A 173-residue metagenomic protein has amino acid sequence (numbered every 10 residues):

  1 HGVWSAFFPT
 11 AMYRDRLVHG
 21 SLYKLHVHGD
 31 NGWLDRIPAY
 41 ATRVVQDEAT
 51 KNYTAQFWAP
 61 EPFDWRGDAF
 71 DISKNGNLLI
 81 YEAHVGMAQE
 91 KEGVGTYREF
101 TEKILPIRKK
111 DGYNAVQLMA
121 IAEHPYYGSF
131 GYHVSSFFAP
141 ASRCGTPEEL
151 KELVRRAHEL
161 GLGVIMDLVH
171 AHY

Functional and structural regions predicted by a protein language model:
V3-E82, M87-E92, E99: The feature marks proteins involved in alpha-glucan
A39-E48, G128-P140, H172-Y173: Aromatic- and acidic-residue-enriched segments that line the glycan-binding/catalytic groove of carbohydrate-active
L79-A83, V116-L118, V164-M166: Hydrophobic faces of well-ordered beta-strands that scaffold small-molecule active sites in alpha/beta enzyme cores
G86, A120-E123, V169-Y173: Active-site beta-loop-alpha junctions enriched in small/polar residues
G93-K110: Short, acidic/polar
F100-T101, T146, L150, H170: Aromatic/hydrophobic pocket-lining residues that form the small-molecule binding cavity in soluble enzyme cores
P106-E152: Aromatic-lined carbohydrate-binding/catalytic grooves of carbohydrate-active enzymes
G112-N114, H158-L162, D167: Short, well-ordered coil/turn segments that N-cap beta-strands
